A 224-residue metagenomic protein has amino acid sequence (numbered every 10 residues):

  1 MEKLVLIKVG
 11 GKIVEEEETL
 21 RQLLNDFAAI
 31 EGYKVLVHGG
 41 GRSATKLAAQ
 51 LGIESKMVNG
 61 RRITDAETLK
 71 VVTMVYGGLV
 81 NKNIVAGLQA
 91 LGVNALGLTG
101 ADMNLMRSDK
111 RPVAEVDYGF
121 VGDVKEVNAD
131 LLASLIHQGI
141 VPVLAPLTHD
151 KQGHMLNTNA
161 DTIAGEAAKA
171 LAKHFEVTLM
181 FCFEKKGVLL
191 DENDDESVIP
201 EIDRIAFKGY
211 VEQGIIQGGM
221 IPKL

Functional and structural regions predicted by a protein language model:
M1-L224: Nucleotide/pyrophosphate-binding catalytic subdomain
